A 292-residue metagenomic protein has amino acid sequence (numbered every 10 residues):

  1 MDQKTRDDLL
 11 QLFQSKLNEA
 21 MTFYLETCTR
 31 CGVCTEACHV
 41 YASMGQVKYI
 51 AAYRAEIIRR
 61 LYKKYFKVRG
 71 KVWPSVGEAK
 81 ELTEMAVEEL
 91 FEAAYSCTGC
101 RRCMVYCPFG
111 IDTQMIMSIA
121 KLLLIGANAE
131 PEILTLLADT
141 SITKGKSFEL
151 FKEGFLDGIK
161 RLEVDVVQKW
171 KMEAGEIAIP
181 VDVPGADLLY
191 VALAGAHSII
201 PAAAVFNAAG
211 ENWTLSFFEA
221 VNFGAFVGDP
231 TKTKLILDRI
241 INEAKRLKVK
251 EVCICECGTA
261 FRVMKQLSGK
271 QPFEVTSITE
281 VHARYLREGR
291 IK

Functional and structural regions predicted by a protein language model:
M1, D7-L9, T29-C31, K160-V164 (+2 more regions): N-terminal start-of-chain detector that recognizes signal peptides and the immediate post-cleavage beginning
M1-R30, T35-G77: N-terminal cysteine/histidine-rich coordination modules
D7, E36-A37, Q168-W170, K232 (+2 more regions): A short linear-motif detector with a strong N-terminal bias
K16-L25, R59-L267, Q271: Iron-sulfur-cluster electron-transfer modules
V47-Y49, G185, I291: Short glycine-biased active-site loop of nucleotidyltransferases that positions the nucleotide triphosphate and helps
E56, S118, T279-E280: Residues on a specific face of well-ordered alpha-helices
P272-K292: Short, flexible loop segments at boundaries between secondary-structure elements
